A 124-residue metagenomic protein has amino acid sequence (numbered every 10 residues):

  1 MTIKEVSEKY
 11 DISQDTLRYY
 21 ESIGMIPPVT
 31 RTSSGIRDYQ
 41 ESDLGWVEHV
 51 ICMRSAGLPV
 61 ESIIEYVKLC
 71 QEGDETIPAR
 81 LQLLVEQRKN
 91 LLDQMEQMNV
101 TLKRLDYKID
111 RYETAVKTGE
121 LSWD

Functional and structural regions predicted by a protein language model:
M1-E65: Basic helix-turn-helix/winged-helix DNA-binding cores and closely related short helical interaction motifs
K68, E72-D124: C-terminal regulatory/oligomerization modules of transcriptional regulators
